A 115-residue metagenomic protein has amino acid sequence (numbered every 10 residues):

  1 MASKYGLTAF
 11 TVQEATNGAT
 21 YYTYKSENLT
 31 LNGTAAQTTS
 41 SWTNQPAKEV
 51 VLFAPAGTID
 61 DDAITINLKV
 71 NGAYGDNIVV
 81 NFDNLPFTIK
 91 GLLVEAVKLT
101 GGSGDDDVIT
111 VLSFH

Functional and structural regions predicted by a protein language model:
M1-T23, S113-H115: Short, intrinsically disordered N-terminal pre-domain segments
K4-T8, P46, D60-D62, G104-V108: Short loop/turn segments at connectors of secondary-structure elements within structured domains
A15-Y21, K25-Q45, T58-D60, G104: Surface-exposed ligand/attachment interfaces on beta-rich extracellular proteins
T34, P55-G57, N71-A73, V97 (+1 more regions): Beta-strand repeat scaffolds of extracellular/surface proteins
S40-W42, N77-E95, S113-F114: Beta-sandwich interaction modules
K48-V50, I89-D107: Noncatalytic modules at the cell exterior or secretory-pathway interfaces, chiefly beta-strand-rich lectin/adhesion
F53-D76, I109-F114: Short, surface-exposed beta-strand/strand-loop-strand elements in extracellular ectodomains
